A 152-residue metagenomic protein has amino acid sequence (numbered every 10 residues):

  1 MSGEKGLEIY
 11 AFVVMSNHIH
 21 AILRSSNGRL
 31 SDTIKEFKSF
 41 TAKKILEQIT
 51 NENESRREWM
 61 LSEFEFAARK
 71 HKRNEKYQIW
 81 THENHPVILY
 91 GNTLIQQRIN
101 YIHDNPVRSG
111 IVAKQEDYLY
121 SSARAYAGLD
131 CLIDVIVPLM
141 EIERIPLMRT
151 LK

Functional and structural regions predicted by a protein language model:
M1-K152: Short catalytic/metal-binding and nucleic-acid-binding patches
